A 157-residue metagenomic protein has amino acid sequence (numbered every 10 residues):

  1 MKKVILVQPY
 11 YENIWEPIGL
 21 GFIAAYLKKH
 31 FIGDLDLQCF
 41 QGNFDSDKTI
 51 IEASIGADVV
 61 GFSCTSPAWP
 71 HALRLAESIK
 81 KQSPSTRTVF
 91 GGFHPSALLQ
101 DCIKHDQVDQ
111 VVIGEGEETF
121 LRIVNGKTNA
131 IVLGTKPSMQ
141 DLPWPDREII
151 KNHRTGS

Functional and structural regions predicted by a protein language model:
M1-S157: Acidic, low-complexity intrinsically disordered segments
